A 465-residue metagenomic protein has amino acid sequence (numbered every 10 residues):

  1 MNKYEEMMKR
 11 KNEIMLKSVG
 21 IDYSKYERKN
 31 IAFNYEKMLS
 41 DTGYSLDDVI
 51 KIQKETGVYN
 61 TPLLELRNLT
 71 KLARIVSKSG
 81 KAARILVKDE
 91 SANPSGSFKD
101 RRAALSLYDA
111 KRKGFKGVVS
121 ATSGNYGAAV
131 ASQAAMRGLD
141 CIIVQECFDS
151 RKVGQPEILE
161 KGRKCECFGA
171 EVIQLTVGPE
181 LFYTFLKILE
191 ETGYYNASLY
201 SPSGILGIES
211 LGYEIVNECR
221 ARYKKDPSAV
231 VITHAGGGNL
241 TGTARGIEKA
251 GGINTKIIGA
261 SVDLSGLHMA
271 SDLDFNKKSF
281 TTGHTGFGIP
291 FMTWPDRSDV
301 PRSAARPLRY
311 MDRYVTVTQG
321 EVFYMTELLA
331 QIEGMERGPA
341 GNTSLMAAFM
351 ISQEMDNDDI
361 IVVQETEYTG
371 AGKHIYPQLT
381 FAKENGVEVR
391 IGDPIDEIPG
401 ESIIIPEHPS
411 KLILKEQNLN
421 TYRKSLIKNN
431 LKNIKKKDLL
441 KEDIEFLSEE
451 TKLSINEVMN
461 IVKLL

Functional and structural regions predicted by a protein language model:
N2-K116: Positively charged, low-complexity intrinsically disordered leader regions
N60, F185-E190, K249-E336, Q378-L464: Active-site/ligand-binding loops adjacent to catalytic centers
P62, V87, K99, G124 (+7 more regions): Buried hydrophobic positions in well-ordered alpha/beta secondary-structure cores of metabolic enzymes
S91-D100, G117-Y126, L199-I205, V231-G236 (+3 more regions): Active-site nucleophile and cofactor-binding loops and adjacent substrate-binding regions of central metabolic enzymes
L105-G114, A128-D140, R245-G251, M346-D356: Alpha-helix C-terminal capping segments
R112-C147, D226-G242, I258, A340 (+1 more regions): A short, small-residue-rich loop immediately preceding and capping a beta-strand
I142-P227, D263, M269-T316, V322 (+1 more regions): Small/polar-residue-rich loop-to-helix segments that shape phosphate-bearing ligand pockets
D226-N239, R245, R309-M350: Glycine-rich phosphate/diphosphate-binding loops and the adjacent beta-loop-alpha structural elements that coordinate
